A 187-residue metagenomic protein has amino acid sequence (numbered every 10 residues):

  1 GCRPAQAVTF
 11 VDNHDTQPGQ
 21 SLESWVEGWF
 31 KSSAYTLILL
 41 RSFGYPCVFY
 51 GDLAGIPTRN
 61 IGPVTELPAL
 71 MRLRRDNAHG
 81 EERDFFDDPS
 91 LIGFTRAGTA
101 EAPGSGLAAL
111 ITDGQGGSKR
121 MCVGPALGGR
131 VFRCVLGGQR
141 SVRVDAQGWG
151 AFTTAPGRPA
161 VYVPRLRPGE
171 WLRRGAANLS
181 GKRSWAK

Functional and structural regions predicted by a protein language model:
G1-K187: Carbohydrate-interacting/catalytic domains
